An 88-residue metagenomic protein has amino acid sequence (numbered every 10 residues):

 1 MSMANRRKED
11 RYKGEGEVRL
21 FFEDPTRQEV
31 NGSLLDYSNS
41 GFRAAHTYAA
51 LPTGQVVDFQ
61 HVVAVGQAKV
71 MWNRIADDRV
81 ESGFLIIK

Functional and structural regions predicted by a protein language model:
M1-K88: Structured alpha-helical
